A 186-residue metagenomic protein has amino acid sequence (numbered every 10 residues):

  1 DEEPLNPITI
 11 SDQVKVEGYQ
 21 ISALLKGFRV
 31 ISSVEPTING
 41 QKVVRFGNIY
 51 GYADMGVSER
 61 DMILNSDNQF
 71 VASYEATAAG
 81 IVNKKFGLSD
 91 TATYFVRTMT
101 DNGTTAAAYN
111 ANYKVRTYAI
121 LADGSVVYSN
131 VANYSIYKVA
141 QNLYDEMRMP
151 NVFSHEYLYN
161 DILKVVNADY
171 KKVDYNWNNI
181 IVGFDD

Functional and structural regions predicted by a protein language model:
D1-D186: Short, surface-exposed linear motifs at loops/turns and structural transition points
